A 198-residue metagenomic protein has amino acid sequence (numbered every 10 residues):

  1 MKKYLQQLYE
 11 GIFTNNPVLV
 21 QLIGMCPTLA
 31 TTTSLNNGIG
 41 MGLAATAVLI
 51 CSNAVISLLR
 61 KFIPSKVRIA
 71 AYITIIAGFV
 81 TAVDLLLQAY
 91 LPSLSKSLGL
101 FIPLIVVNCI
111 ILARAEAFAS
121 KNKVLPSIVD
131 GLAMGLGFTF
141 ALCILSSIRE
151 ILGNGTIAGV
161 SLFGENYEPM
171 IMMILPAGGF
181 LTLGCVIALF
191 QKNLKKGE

Functional and structural regions predicted by a protein language model:
Q6, I128-E198: C-terminal transmembrane helix-loop-helix hairpin of multi-pass membrane proteins
Q7-E10, T14, S57-K61, P126-M134: Short amphipathic alpha-helical coupling elements at transmembrane boundaries
I12-T31, G42-L43, T182: The first (N-terminal) embedded transmembrane alpha-helix
M25-L29, A45-I50, A77-D84, V106-L112 (+2 more regions): Hydrophobic core segments of alpha-helical transmembrane domains in multi-pass membrane transport and ion-translocation
L35-C51, A71, S95-V106: Structural signature of hydrophobic alpha-helical transmembrane segments
S52-S65, L112-N122, L189-K196: C-terminal ends of transmembrane helices
I63-I76, S97-P103, S127-D130: Cytoplasmic-side transmembrane-helix entry/capping segments in multi-pass membrane proteins
A82-S97: Transmembrane alpha-helix boundary signature
